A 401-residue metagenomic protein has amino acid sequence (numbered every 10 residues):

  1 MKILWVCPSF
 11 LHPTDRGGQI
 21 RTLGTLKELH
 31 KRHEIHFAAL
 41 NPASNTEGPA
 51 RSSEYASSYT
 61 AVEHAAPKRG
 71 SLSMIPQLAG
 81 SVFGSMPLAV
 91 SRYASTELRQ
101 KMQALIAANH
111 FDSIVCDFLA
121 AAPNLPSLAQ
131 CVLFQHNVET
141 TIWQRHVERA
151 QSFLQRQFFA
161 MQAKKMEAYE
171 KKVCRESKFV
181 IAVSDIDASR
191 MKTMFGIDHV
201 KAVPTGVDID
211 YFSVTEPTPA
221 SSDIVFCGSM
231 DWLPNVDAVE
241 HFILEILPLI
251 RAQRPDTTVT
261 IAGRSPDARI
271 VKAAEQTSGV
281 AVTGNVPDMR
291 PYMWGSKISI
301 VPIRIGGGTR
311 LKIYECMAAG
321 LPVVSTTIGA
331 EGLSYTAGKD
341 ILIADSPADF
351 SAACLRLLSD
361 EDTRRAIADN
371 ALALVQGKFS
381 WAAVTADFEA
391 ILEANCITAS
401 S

Functional and structural regions predicted by a protein language model:
M1-V62, A107: N-terminal subdomain of nucleotide-sugar transferases
P8, G70-A89, V132-A168, S229: Acceptor-binding helix/loop patch of EC 2.4 sugar-transfer enzymes, predominantly nucleotide-sugar-dependent
R51, K172-V183, A188-V207: Helix-loop-beta element that forms the nucleotide-linked donor phosphate-binding surface in glycosyltransferases
K178, G279, P291-G308, A319-P322: Acidic donor-binding loop of glycosyltransferase active sites
T193, A202-G295: Conserved catalytic-core segment of nucleotide-activated headgroup transferases in glycan assembly
K312-E315, P322-T326: Short hydrophobic beta-strand element within catalytic cores of glycosyltransferases and related nucleotide-activated
I341-A348, R356-E361: Conserved acidic donor-binding segment of nucleotide-sugar-dependent glycosyltransferases
T363-G377, V384-A390: A short, well-ordered alpha-helix in the C-terminal region of glycosyltransferases
